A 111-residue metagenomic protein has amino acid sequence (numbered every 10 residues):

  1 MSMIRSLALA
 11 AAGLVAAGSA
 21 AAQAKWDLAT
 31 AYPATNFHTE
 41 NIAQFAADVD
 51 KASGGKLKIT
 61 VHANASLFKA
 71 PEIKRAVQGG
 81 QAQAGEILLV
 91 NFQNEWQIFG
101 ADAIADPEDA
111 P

Functional and structural regions predicted by a protein language model:
M1-A8: Bacterial N-terminal signal peptides that target proteins for export
A16-S19: N-terminal signal peptide c-region/cleavage motif recognized by signal peptidases
K25-D27, P33-P111: Short, glycine-/small- and polar/acidic-enriched structural segments that line small-molecule recognition paths
